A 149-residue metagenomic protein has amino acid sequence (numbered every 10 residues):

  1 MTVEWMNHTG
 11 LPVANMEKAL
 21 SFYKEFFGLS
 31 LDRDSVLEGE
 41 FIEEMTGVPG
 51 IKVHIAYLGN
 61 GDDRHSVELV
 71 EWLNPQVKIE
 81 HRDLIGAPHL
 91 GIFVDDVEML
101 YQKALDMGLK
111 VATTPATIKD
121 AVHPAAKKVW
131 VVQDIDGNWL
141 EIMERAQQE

Functional and structural regions predicted by a protein language model:
T2, L11, D34, G91-E149: Vicinal oxygen chelate
M6-A14, I55-W72, I79-L105, K128-Q133: Vicinal oxygen chelate
P12-R64, H123-A125: Core segments of cupin and vicinal oxygen chelate
K24, N60, E68, W139-I142: Generic alpha-helical hydrophobic packing signal
V36-L37, V70-N74: Histidine- and/or cysteine-centered catalytic micro-motif in compact active-site loops
E38-F41, R64, Q76-K78, I118 (+1 more regions): Flexible, glycine-rich phosphate/dinucleotide-binding loops and adjacent beta-alpha linkers at cofactor/substrate
